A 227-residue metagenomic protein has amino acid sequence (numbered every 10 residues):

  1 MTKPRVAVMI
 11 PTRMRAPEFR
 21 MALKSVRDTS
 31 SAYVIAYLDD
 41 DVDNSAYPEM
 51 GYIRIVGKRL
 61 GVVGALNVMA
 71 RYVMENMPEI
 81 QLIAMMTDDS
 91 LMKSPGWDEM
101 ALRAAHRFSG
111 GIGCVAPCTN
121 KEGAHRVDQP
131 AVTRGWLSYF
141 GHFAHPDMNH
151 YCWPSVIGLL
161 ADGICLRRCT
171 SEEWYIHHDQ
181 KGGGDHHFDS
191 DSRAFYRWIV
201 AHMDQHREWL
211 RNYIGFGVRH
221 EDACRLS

Functional and structural regions predicted by a protein language model:
M1-K24: N-proximal low-complexity "stem/linker" segments adjacent to membrane-targeting elements
M21-Y33: Short, acidic, metal-binding catalytic loop of nucleotide-sugar glycosyltransferases
G57-M74: Glycine-rich, basic loop-to-helix element that forms the pyrophosphate-binding segment of sugar-nucleotide handling
E79-L91: Short beta-strand-to-loop acidic/aromatic patch adjacent to the donor-nucleotide binding site
P95-C114: Conserved donor-nucleotide/metal-binding helix-loop-beta segment in metal-dependent transferases, i.e., the alpha-helix
A101, W136, M148-L166: A short, conserved alpha-helix in the catalytic core of glycosyltransferases
G113-D128: Short beta-strand-to-loop element that shapes/binds the nucleotide-sugar donor at the catalytic cleft/hinge
S155-S227: C-terminal catalytic/acceptor-binding lobe
